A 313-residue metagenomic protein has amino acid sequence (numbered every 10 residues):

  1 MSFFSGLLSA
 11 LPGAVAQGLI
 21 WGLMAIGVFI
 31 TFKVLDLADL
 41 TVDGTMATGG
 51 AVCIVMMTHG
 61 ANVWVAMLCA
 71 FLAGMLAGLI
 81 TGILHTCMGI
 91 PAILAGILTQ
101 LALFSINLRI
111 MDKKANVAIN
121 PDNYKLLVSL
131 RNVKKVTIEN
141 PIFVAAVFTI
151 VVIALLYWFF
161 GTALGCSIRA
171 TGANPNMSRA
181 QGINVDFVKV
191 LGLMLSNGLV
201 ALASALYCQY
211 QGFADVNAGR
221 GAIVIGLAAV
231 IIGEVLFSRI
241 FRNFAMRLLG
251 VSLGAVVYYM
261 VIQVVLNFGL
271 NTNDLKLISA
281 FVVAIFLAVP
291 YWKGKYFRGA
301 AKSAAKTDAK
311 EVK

Functional and structural regions predicted by a protein language model:
M1-M24, V52, G60-V65, K134-E139 (+1 more regions): Membrane-interfacial amphipathic/re-entrant helices at transmembrane-helix boundaries
G6, A173-A180, N184-F187, M246-L249 (+1 more regions): Cytosolic-side transmembrane-helix boundaries in multi-pass membrane proteins
V28, A61-L101, I106, T149-I150 (+2 more regions): Alpha-helical transmembrane segments within multi-pass membrane transporters and channels
F32-C87, R131-I138, I240, N267: Membrane-embedded helix boundary and interhelical linker motif in transport proteins
K33-A38, L79-N123, G212-V216, A228-L249: Short loop segments and helix-boundary regions at transmembrane helix junctions of multi-pass inner-membrane proteins
A77, I138-I223: Helix-loop-helix "hairpin" substructures at the membrane interface of multi-pass membrane proteins
A92, G96-G161, L191, D215-V216 (+2 more regions): Transmembrane helix-bundle core of multi-pass membrane transporters and related energy-transducing complexes
V200, S204, Q211-L277: Transmembrane alpha-helical segments in multi-pass inner-membrane proteins
